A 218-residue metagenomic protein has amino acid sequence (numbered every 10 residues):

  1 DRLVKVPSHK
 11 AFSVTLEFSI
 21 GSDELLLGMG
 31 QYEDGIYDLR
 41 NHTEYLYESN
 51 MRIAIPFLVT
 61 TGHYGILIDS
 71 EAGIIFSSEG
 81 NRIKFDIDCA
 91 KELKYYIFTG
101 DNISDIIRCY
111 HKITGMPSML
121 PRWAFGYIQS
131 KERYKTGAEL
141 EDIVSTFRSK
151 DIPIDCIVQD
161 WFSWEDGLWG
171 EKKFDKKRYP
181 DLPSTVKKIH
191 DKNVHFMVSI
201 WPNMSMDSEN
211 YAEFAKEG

Functional and structural regions predicted by a protein language model:
D1-R122, K131-R133, G137-A138, D142-S149: Catalytic and substrate-binding clefts that recognize carbohydrates or anionic sugar/phosphate headgroups
L16, S118-G218: Aromatic-lined carbohydrate-binding/catalytic grooves of carbohydrate-active enzymes
